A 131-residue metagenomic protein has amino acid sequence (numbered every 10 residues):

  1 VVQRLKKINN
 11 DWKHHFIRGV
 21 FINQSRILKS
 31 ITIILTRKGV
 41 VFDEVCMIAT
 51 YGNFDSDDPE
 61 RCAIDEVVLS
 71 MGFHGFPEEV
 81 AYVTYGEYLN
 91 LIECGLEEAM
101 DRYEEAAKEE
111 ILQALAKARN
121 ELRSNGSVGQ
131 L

Functional and structural regions predicted by a protein language model:
V1-Y51: Negatively charged, low-complexity tracts enriched in Asp/Glu with abundant Ser/Thr
K7-D11, H15-I22, R26, V83-N90 (+2 more regions): Alpha-helix boundary/N-cap detector
S30, L91-G95, E110, A114-K117 (+1 more regions): Charge-rich, solvent-exposed alpha-helical interaction surfaces
T50-E110: Amphipathic protein-protein interaction modules
R123-L131: Short acidic DE-rich linear segments
